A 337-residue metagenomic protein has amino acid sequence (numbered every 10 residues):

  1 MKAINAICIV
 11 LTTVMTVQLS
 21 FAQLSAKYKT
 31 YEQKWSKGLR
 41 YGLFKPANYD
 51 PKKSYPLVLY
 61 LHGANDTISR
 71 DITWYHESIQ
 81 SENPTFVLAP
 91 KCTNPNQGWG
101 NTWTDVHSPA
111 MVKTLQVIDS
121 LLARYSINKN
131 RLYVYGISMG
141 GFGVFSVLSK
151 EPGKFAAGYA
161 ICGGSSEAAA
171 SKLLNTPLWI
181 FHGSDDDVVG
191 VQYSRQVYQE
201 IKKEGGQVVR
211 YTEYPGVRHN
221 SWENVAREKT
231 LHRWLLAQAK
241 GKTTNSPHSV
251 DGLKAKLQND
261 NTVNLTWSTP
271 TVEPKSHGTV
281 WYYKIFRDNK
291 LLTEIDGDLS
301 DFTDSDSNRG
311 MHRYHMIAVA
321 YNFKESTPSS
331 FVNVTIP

Functional and structural regions predicted by a protein language model:
S20-L57, Y135-I137, F142, V147 (+4 more regions): A domain-start/cap signature at the N-terminus of enzymes
N48-K53, G98-S138: Gly/Ser-rich "nucleophile elbow"/oxyanion-hole loop immediately N-terminal to the catalytic nucleophile in hydrolases
S54, P270-D288: Solvent-exposed loop/turn segments flanking beta-strands in beta-repeat/beta-sandwich domains
L57, A64-K113: Active-site machinery of serine-nucleophile hydrolases
A123-R124, N130-K172: Primarily recognizes the serine-hydrolase "nucleophile elbow" in alpha/beta-hydrolase and SGNH/GDSL folds
I161, P177, F181, D187-H248 (+1 more regions): C-terminal catalytic histidine-bearing segment of alpha/beta-hydrolase fold enzymes
K240-G278, Y321-P337: Pro/Thr/Ser/Gly-rich low-complexity, intrinsically disordered linker/stalk tracts
D304-K324: Beta-strand-rich modules
